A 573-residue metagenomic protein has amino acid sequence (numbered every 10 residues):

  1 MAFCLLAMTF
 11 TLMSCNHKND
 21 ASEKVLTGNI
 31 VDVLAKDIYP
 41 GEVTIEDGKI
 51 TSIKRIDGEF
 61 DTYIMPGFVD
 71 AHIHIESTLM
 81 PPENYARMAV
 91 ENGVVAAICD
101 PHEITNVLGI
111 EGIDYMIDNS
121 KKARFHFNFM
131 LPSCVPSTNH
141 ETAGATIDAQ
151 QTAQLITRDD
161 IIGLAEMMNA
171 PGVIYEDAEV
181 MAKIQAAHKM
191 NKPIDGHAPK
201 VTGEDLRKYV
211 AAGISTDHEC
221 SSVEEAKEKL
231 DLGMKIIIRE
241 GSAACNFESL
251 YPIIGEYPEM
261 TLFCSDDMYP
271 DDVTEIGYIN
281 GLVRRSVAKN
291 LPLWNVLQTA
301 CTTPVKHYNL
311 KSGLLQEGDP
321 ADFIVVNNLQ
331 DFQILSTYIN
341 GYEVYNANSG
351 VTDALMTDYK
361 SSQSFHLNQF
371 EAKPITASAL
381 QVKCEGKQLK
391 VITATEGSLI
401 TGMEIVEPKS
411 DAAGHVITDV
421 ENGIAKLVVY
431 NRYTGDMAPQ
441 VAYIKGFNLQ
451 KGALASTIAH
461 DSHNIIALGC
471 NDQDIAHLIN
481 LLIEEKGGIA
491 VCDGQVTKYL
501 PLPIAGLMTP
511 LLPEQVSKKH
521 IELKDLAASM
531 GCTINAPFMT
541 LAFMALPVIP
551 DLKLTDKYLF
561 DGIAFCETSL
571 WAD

Functional and structural regions predicted by a protein language model:
A2-T11: Bacterial N-terminal signal peptides
C15-G41, I45-I56, V90-N92, T274-N290 (+1 more regions): Active-site microenvironment of metallo-dependent hydrolases
E23-T27, D47-C99: Replace "His-x-His-based motif
V69-P81, P136-A149, S215: Active-site mouth loops of central-metabolism enzymes
A86-P193, Y499-P501: Divalent-metal coordination cores built from histidine and acidic residues
P101-I104, P132-S133, N169, P199-K200 (+5 more regions): Short, ordered loop/turn segments at secondary-structure junctions
L108-G112, T138-G144, Y175-E179, D205-Y209 (+9 more regions): Short acidic, glycine/serine/threonine-rich loops at helix termini
T146-E166, G172-I237, S242-F263, T274-A288 (+2 more regions): Histidine/acidic residue-rich metal-binding segments in metalloenzymes
